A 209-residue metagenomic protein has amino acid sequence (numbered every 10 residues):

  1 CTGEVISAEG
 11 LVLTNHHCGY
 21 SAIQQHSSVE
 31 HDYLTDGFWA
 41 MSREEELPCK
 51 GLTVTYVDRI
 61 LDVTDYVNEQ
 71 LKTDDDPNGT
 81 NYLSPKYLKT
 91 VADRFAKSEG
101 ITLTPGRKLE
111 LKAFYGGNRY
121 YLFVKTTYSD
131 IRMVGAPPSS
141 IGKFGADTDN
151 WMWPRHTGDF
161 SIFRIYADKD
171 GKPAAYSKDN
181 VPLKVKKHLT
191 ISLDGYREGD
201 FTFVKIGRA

Functional and structural regions predicted by a protein language model:
C1-E9, H188: A conserved glycine-rich beta-strand in the N-terminal activation segment of trypsin-fold
I6-S7, G195-R197: Short, well-ordered loop/turn sites that connect or cap secondary structure elements
L13-V57: Catalytic-histidine neighborhood of serine endopeptidases, predominantly the chymotrypsin-like S1/PA family
A40-G117: N-terminal leader/propeptide and maturation segments of large enzyme subunits in energy/redox metabolism and hydrolases
W151-D179: Active-site-adjacent "gating/activation" loops or surface patches in catalytic cores
K178-H188: Short, structured beta-strand/loop micro-motifs enriched in basic residues and often containing a Trp
A209: Conserved small/polar residues in nucleotide/adenosyl-binding loops
